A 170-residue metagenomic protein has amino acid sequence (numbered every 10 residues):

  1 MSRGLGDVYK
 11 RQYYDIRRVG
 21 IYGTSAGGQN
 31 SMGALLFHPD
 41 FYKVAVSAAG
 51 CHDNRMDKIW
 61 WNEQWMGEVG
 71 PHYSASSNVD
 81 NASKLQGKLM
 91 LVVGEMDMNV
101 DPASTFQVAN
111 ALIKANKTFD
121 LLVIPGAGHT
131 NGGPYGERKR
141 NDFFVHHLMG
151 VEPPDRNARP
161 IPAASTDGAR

Functional and structural regions predicted by a protein language model:
M1-Y9: Single conserved hydrophobic/aromatic residue that forms the stacking wall/gate of nucleotide- or nucleobase-binding
K10-M56: Primarily recognizes the serine-hydrolase "nucleophile elbow" in alpha/beta-hydrolase and SGNH/GDSL folds
D15-R18, D40-K43, Q86-K88, A115-D120: Loop/turn elements at helix/coil->beta-strand transitions in domains of secreted/extracellular proteins
S25, E95, A127: Residue-level signal for short, function-critical loop segments
K43-G87, K114: Mobile cap/lid helix-loop segments that gate and shape the active-site cleft of serine hydrolases
L85, L91-V93, D97: Short beta-strand/loop motif that positions the catalytic acidic residue of the alpha/beta-hydrolase fold
M98-S104: Conserved alpha/beta-hydrolase "acid-adjacent" motif
A103, I113-D120, P125-R170: Alpha/beta-hydrolase-fold serine-hydrolase catalytic core, especially in secreted/extracellular enzymes
